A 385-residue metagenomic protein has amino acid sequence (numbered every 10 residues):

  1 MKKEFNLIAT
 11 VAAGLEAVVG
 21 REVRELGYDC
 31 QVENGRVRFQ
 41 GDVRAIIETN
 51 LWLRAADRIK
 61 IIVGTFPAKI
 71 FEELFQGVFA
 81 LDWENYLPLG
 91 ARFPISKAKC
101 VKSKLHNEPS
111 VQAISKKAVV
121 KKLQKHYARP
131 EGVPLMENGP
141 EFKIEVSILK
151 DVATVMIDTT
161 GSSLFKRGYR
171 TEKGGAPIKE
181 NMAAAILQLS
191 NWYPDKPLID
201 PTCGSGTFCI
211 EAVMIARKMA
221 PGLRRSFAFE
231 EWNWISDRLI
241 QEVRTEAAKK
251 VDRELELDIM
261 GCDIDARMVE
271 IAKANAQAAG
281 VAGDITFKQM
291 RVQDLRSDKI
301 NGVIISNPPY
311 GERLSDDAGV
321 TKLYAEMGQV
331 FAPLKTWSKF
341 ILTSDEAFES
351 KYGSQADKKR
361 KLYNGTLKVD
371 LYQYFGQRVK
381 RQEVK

Functional and structural regions predicted by a protein language model:
K2-F142: Non-catalytic nucleic-acid substrate-recognition regions in nucleic-acid-modifying enzymes
R44-L51, S162-F165, K380-Q382: Short, charged/polar, Gly/Pro-enriched secondary-structure boundary elements
C100-S103, S162-S163, P309-R313: A short, flexible beta-alpha/helix-coil linker loop
I144-T160, Y372: C-terminal edge-of-domain segments
V155-L189: SAM-dependent Rossmann-like transferase core, predominantly class I methyltransferases with a strong bias toward
I178-R296, E312-R313, D317-G319: Conserved S-adenosyl-L-methionine
M290-K385: C-terminal catalytic and target-recognition region of SAM-dependent MTase-like enzymes, primarily methyltransferases
